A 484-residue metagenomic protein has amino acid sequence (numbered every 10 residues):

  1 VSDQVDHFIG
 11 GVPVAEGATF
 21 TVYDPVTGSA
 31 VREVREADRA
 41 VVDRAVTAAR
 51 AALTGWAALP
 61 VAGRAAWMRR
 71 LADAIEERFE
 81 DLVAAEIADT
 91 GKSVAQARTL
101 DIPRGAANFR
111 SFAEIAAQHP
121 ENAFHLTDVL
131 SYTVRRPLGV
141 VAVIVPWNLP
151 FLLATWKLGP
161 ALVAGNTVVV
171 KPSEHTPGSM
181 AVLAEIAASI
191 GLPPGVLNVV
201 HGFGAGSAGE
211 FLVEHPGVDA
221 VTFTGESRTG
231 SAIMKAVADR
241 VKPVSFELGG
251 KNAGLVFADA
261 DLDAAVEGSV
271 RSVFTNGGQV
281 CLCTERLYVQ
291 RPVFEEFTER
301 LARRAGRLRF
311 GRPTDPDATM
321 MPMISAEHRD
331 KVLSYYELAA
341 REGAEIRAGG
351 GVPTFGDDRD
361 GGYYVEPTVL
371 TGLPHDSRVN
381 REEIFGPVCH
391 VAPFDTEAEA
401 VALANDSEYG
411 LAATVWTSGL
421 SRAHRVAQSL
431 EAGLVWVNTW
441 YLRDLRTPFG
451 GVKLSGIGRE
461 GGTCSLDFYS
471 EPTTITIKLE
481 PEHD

Functional and structural regions predicted by a protein language model:
V1-V129: N-terminal Rossmann-like NAD(P)+-binding subdomain of aldehyde/semialdehyde dehydrogenases
P25, R39-V42, V61, F79 (+6 more regions): Residues at or immediately preceding the N-termini of alpha-helices
T27-E33, V218, L255, R309 (+4 more regions): Conserved C-terminal structural/oligomerization subdomain of aldehyde/semialdehyde dehydrogenase
G28, R64, E86, F109 (+9 more regions): Residue-level signal for inorganic ion chemistry
A30-A37, A51-A58, V143, G254-F257 (+5 more regions): Short, well-ordered beta-strand elements within core beta-sheets of diverse protein domains
L53, A57, A72-F79, V83 (+18 more regions): Structural signal for hydrophobic packing residues in well-ordered secondary-structure cores of soluble enzyme domains
P120-A264, F394: Rossmann-like NAD(P) dinucleotide-binding subdomain of oxidoreductase/dehydrogenase enzymes
A220, R228-P374, V437, H483-D484: ALDH superfamily catalytic-core signature
